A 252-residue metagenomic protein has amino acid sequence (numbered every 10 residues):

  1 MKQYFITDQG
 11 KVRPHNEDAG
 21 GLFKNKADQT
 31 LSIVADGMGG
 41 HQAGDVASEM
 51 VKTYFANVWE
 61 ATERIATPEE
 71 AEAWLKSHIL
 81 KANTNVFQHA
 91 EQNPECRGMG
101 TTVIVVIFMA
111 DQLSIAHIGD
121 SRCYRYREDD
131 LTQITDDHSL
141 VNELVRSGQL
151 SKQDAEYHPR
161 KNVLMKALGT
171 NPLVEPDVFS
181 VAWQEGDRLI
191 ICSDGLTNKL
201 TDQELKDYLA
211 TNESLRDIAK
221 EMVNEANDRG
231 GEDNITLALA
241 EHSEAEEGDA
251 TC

Functional and structural regions predicted by a protein language model:
M1-C252: PP2C/PPM-type serine/threonine phosphatase catalytic domain
